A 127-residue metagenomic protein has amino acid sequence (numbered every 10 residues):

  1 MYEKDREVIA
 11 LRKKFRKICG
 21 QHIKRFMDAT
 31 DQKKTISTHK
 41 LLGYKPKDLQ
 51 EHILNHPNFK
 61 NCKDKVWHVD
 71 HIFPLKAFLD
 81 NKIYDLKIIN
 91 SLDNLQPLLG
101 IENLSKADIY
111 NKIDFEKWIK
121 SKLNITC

Functional and structural regions predicted by a protein language model:
M1-D64, H68: Contiguous alpha-helical segments
V8, Q32, F73, A77 (+1 more regions): A generic structural signal for solvent-exposed, polar alpha-helical segments
K33, D80, Y110-N111: A short secondary-structure junction signal
Q50-I83, P97-I101: Histidine-centered catalytic micro-motifs used for acid/base chemistry in nuclease and nucleotide-processing active
Y84-N90: Immediate flanking context of iron-sulfur cluster ligation sites
S91-L123: Short Cys/His-centered divalent metal-binding micro-motifs
